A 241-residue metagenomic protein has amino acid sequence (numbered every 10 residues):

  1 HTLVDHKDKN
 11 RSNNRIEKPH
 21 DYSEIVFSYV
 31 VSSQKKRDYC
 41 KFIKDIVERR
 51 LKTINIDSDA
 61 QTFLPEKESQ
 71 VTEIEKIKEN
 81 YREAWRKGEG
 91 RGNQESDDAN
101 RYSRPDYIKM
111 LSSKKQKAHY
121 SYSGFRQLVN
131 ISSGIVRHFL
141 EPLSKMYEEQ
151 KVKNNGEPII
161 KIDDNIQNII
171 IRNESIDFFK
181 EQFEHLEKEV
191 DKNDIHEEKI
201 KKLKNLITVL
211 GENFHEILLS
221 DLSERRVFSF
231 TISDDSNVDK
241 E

Functional and structural regions predicted by a protein language model:
H1-K117, I166-H196: The catalytic "switch" region of P-loop NTPases
S113, K117-Y122, N130, G134 (+1 more regions): Winged-helix-like regulatory helical subdomains adjacent to P-loop NTPase cores
